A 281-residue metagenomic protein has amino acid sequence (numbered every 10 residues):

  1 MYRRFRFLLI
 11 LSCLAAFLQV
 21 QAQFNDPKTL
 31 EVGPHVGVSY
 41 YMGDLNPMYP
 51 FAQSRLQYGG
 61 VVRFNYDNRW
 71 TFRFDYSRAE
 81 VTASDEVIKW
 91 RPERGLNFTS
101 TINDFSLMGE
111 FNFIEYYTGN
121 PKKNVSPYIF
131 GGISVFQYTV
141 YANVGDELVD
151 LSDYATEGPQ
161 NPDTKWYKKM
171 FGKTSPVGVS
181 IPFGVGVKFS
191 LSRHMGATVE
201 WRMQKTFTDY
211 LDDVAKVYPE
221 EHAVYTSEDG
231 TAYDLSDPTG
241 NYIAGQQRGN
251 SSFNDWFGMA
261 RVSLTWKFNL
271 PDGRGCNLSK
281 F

Functional and structural regions predicted by a protein language model:
Q23-N65, V140, F257, R261 (+2 more regions): Short glycine/proline- and aromatic-enriched beta-strand/turn motifs that initiate or cap beta-hairpins
K28, A52-L56, T101-F105, V125 (+2 more regions): Residues that define the transmembrane beta-barrel architecture of outer-membrane proteins
P34-V38, G60-F64, L107-F113, G131-I133 (+3 more regions): Residues on the lipid-exposed face of transmembrane beta-strands in outer-membrane beta-barrel proteins
Y41-P47, V81-V87, T118, Y138-N143 (+2 more regions): Outer-membrane beta-barrel proteins
M42-M48, R91-T99, Y116, Y167-K173 (+1 more regions): Extracellular loop and loop/strand-boundary signature of outer-membrane beta-barrel proteins
R69-F72, Y117, R193-A197, L270-R274: Repeated loop/turn-to-beta-strand initiation elements of outer-membrane beta-barrel proteins
W70, D75-A155: Gram-negative (and chloroplast) outer-membrane scaffold detector with strong preference for beta-barrel transmembrane
S134-D255: Outer-membrane beta-barrel transmembrane domain signature
